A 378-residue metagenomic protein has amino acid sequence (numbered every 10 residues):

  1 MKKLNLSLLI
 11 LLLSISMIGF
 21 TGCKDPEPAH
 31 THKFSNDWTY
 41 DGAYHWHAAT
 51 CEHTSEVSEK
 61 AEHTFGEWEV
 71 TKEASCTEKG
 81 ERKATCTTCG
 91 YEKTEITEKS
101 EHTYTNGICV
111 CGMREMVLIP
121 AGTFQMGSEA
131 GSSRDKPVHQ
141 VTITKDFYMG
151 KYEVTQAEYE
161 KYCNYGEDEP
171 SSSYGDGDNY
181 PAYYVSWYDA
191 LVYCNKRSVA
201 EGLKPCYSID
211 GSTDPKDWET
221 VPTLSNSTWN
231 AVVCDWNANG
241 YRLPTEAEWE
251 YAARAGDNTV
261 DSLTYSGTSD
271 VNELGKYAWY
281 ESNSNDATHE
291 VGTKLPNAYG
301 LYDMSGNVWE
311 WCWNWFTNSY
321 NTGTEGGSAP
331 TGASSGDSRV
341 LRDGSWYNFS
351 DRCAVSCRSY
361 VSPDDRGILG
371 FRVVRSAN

Functional and structural regions predicted by a protein language model:
M1-T21: Sec-dependent bacterial lipoprotein signal peptides
G19, D25-G112: Thrombospondin type-1
G22, I108, L118, T123 (+9 more regions): Conserved beta-strand positions that form and line the central face of beta-propeller blades
G112-M126, A238-Y241: GGW-centered surface loops in extracellular recognition modules
I119, F124-M126, M149, Y159 (+8 more regions): Bulky hydrophobic/aromatic "packing anchor" residues in well-ordered structure
S128, V141-T268, N314-N321, S376-N378: Active-site microenvironments of metalloenzymes and redox enzymes
R134-V141, N258, L263, S284-A287 (+1 more regions): Surface-exposed recognition segments
T228-W236, G275-S305, A333, S359-S362: Short, well-ordered junction/capping motifs at the entry into regular secondary structure
